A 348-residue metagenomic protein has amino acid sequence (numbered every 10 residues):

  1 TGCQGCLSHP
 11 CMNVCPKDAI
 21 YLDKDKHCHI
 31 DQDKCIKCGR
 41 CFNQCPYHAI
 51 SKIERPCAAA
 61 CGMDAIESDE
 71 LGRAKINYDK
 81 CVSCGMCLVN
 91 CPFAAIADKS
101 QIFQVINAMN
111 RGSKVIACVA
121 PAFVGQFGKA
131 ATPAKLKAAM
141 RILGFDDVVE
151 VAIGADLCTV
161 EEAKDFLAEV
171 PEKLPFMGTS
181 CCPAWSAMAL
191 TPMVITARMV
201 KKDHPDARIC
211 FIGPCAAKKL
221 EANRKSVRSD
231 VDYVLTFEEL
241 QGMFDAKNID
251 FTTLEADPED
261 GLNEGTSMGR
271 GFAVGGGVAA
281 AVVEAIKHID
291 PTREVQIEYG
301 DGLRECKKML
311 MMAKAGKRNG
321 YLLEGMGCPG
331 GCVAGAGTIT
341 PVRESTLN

Functional and structural regions predicted by a protein language model:
T1-Q44, H48-A60, D64, L310 (+3 more regions): Ferredoxin-type iron-sulfur electron-transfer modules and their immediate structural context
G2-G5, H29, Q44, S51 (+9 more regions): Structured core elements
N13, A59, V89, A138-I142 (+1 more regions): Surface-exposed charge patches
L22, S68, R224: Inter-helical turn/loop segments and adjacent helix faces that build the functional surface of alpha-helical bundle
D31-Q32, K37, Y47, P56-C57 (+2 more regions): Conserved Radical SAM active-site core
K52-I53, D69, N90, D146 (+1 more regions): Secondary-structure transition/capping motifs at alpha-helix termini and the adjoining loop/turn into the next element
D98-N348: Iron-sulfur-associated redox domains of electron-transfer enzymes in respiratory and anaerobic energy metabolism
